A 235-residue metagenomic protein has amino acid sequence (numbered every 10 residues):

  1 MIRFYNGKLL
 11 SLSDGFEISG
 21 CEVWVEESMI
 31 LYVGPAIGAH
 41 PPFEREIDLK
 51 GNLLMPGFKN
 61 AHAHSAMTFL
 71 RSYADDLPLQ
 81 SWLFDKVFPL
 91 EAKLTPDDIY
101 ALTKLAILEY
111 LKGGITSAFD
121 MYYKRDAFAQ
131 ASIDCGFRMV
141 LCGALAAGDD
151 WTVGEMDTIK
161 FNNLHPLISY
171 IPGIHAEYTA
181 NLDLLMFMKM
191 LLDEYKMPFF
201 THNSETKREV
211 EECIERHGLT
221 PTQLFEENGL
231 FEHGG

Functional and structural regions predicted by a protein language model:
M1-H40: N-terminal metal-binding scaffold of metallo-dependent hydrolase/deaminase domains
I2-N6, H40-W82, K104, L108-K112: Replace "His-x-His-based motif
G7, V23, S28, G51 (+5 more regions): Divalent metal-coordination and catalytic microenvironments
A36-F43, Q130-D134: Short loop/helix-cap segments at secondary-structure boundaries that form the rim of catalytic
I47-D48, F119-D120, L141, F199-T201: General beta-strand structural signal in soluble alpha/beta enzymes
F69-A101, C135-G143, K207-G234: Active-site gating loops and adjacent loop-to-helix segments of metal-dependent hydrolytic enzymes
A92-S169, H175-E194: Active-site loop-helix segments enriched in His/Asp/Glu that coordinate and activate a nucleophilic water at divalent
H165-G235: Active-site core of metal-dependent hydrolases
